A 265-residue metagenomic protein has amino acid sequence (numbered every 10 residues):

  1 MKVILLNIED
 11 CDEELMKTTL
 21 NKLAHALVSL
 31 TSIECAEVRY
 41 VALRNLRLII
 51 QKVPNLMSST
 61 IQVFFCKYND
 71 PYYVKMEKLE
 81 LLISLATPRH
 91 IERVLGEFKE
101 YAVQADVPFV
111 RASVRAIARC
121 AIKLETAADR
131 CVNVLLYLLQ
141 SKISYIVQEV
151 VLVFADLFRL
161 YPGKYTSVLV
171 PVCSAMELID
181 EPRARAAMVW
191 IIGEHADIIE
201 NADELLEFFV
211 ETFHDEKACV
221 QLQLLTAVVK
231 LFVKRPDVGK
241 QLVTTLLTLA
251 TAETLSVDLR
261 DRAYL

Functional and structural regions predicted by a protein language model:
M1-L265: Extended alpha-solenoid helical-repeat scaffolds
